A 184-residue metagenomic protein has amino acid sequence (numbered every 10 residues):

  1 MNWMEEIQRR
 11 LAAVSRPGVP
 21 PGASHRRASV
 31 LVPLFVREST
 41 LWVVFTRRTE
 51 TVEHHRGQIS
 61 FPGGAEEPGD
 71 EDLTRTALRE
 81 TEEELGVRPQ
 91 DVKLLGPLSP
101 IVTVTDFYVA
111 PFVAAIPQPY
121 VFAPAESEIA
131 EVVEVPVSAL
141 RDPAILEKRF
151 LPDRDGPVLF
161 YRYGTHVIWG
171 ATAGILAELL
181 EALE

Functional and structural regions predicted by a protein language model:
M1-S60, A65-P119, I129, F150-L151 (+1 more regions): N-terminal leader/linker segments that precede catalytic domains of diphosphate-processing enzymes
P124: A glycine-rich beta-turn/hairpin centered on an aromatic-Pro dipeptide
S127-D155: Amphipathic alpha-helical blocks and their helix-capping loop/short-beta junctions
